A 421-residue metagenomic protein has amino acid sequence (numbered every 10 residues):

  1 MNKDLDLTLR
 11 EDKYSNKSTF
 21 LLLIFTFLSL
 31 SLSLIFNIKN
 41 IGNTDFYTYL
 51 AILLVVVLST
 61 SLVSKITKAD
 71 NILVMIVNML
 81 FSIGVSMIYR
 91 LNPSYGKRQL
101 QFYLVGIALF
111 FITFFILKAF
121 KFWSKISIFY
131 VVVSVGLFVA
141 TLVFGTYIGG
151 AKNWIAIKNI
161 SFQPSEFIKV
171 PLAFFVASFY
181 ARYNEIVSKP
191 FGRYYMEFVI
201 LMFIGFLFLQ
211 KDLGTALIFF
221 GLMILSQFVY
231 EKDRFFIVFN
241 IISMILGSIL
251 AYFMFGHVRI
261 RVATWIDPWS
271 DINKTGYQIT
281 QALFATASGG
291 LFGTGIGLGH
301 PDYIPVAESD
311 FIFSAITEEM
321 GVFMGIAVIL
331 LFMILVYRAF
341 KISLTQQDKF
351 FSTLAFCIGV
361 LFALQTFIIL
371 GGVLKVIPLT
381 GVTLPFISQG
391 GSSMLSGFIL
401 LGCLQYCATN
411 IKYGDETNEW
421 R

Functional and structural regions predicted by a protein language model:
M1-K13, L28-S33, L370-R421: A juxtamembrane structural motif centered on a specific transmembrane helix
L5-I24, A69-I72: N-terminal membrane topogenic signal
R10-S15, S165, S188-F191, F236 (+5 more regions): Membrane-interface alpha-helices at helix entry/exit sites of multi-pass transporters
G42-K274, S314-G372, I399-C403, W420-R421: Hydrophobic alpha-helical transmembrane segments of multi-pass inner membrane proteins, especially in bacterial systems
F174, A287-G295, P385, S393: P-loop potassium selectivity filter motif centered on the GYG triad
D212-L217, F292-I296, A307-S309, I377-T380 (+2 more regions): Transmembrane helix boundary and interhelical junction motifs in multipass membrane proteins
F219, G297-Y303, L331, L335 (+2 more regions): Re-entrant/interfacial helical elements at transmembrane boundaries that shape and gate the permeation pathway
P268-F313, F323-M324: TM-adjacent membrane-interface loops and short helices in multi-pass inner/ER membrane proteins
